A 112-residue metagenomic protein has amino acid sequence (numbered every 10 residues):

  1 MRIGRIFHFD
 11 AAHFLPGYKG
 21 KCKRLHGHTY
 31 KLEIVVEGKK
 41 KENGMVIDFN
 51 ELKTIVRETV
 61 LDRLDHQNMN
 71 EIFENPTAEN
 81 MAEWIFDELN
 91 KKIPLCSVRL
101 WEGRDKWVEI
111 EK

Functional and structural regions predicted by a protein language model:
M1-K112: Charge-rich, low-complexity N-terminal segments
